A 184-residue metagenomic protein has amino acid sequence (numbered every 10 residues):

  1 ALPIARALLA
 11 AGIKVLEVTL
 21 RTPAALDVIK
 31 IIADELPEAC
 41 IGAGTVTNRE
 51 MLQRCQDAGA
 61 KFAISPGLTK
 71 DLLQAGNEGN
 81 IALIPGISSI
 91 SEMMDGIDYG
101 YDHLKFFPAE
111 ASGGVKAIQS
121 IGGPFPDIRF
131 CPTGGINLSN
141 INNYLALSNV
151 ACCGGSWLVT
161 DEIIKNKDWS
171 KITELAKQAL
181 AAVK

Functional and structural regions predicted by a protein language model:
A1-K61, E78, D127, L138-S139 (+2 more regions): Conserved N-terminal beta1-alpha1 strand-loop-helix module at the mouth
I13-V15, A39-C40, K61-F62, I81-I84 (+4 more regions): Structural motif
T22, A43-R49, S65-L68, P85-I90 (+2 more regions): Glycine-rich beta-to-alpha transition loops that act as phosphate-gripper elements at the mouths of alpha/beta enzyme
N48-A58, S91-Y99, G122, I136-C152: Catalytic cores of alpha/beta
F62, P66-L72, K105-V115, N149-K171: Glycine-rich phosphate-binding active-site loops on the catalytic face of alpha/beta enzymes
P66-S112: Histidine/lysine/aspartate-rich catalytic loop segments that bind and position anionic ligands
D95, V115-C131, N140: Shared catalytic-loop signature of beta/alpha-barrel
